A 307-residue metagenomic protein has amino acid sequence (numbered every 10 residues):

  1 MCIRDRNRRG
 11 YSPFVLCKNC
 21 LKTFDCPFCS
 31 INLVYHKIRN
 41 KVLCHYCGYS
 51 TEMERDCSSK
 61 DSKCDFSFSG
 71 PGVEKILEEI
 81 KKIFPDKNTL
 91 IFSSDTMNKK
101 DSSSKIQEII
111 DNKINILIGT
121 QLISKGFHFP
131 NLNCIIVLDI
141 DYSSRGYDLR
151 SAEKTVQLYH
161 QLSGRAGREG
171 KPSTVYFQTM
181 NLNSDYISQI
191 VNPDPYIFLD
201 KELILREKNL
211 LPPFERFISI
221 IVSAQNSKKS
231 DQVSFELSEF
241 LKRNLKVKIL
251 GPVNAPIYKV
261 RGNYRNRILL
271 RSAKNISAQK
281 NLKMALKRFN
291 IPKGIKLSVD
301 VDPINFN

Functional and structural regions predicted by a protein language model:
M1-I3: Short, small-residue-biased leader/transition segments that mark boundaries at the very start of proteins
D5-D231, E239, N266-L270, I276 (+1 more regions): Inter-lobe coupling/hinge segments of SF2-like helicase ATPases
T89, V175, V247-I249, L297-V299: Generic structural signal for residues in well-ordered beta-strands
F198-K208, R243-P256: Short amphipathic beta-strand starts and helix->beta connectors
S238-V247, L286-I295: A common structural junction motif
K246, V260-Y264: Nucleotide-binding motor/catalytic cores of P-loop/tubulin-like NTPases across gene-expression machines
G251-R261, L297-N307: Short proline/glycine- and acidic-rich turn/helix-capping motifs at secondary-structure junctions
A273-K293: Extended, charge-rich low-complexity interaction segments
